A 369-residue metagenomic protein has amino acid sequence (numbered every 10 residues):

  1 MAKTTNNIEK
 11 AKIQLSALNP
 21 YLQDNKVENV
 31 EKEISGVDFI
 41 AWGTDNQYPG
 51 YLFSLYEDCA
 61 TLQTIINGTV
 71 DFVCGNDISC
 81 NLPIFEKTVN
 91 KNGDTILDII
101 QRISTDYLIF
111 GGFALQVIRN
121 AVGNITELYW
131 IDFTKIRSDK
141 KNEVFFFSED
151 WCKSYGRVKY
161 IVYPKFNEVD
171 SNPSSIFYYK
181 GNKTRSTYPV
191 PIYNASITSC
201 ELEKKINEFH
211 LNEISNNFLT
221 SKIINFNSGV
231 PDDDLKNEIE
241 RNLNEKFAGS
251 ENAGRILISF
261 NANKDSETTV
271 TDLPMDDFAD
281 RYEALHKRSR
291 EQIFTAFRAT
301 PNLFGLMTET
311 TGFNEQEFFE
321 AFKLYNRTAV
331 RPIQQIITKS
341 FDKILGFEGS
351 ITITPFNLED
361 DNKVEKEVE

Functional and structural regions predicted by a protein language model:
M1-T44, Y48-Y51, F278, K287 (+1 more regions): Leucine-centric amphipathic alpha-helical interface motifs
A2-N261, V368: Structured, contiguous alpha/beta core segments that scaffold functional sites
N182-F341, S350-P355: A contiguous, surface-oriented mixed alpha/beta subdomain in the mid-to-C-terminal portion of proteins that forms
